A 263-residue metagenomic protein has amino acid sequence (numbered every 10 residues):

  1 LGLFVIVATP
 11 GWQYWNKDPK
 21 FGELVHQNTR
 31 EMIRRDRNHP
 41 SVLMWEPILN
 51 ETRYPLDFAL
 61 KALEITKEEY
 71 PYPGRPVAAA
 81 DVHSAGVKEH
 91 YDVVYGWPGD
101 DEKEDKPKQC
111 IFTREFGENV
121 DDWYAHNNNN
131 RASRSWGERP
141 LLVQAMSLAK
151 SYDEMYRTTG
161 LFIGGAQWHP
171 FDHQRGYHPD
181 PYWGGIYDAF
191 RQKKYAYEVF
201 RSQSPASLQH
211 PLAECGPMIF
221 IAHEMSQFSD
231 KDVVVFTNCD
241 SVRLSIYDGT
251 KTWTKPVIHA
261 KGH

Functional and structural regions predicted by a protein language model:
L1-A196, G216-I219, V257: Substrate-binding/catalytic cleft of secreted carbohydrate-active enzymes, primarily glycoside hydrolases
A166-H263: Catalytic cores of secreted or luminal carbohydrate-active enzymes
